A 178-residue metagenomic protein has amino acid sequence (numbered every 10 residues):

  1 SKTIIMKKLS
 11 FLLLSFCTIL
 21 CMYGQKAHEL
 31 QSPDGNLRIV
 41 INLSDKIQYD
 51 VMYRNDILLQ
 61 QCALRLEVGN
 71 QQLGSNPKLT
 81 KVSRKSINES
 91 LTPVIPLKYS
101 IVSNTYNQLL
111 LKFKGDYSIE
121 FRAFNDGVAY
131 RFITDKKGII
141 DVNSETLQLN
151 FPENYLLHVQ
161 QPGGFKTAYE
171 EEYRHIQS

Functional and structural regions predicted by a protein language model:
S1-A27: Bacterial Sec-dependent N-terminal signal peptides
E29-S178: N-terminal accessory beta-strand-rich subdomains and adjacent acidic, glycine-rich linkers that precede catalytic cores
